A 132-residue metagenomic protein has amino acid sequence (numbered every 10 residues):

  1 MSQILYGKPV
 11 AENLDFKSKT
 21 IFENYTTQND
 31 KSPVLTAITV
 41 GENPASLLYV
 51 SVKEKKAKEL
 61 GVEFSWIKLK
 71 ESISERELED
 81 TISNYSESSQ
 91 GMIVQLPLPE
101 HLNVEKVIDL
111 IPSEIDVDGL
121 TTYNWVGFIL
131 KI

Functional and structural regions predicted by a protein language model:
M1-N29: Positively charged, low-complexity intrinsically disordered leader regions
S32-E42: Short beta-strand segments enriched in small/hydrophobic residues
V40-E54, I132: Glycine-rich phosphate/diphosphate-binding loop of Rossmann-like nucleotide-binding domains
A57-E71: Short beta-strand elements in bilobed, periplasmic/extracellular small-molecule ligand-binding domains
E59, N84, I111-E114: Non-catalytic terminal and connector segments of soluble metabolic enzymes
R76-S88: Short, well-structured alpha-helical segments in soluble
I93-I132: Anion-binding alpha/beta catalytic cores of soluble intermediary-metabolism enzymes, centered on
